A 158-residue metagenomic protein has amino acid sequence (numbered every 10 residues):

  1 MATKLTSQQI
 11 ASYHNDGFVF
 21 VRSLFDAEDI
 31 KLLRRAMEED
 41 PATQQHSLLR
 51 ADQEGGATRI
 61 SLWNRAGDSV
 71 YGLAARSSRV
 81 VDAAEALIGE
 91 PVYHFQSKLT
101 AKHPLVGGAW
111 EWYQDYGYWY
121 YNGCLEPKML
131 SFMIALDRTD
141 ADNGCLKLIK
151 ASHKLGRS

Functional and structural regions predicted by a protein language model:
M1-D16, V21-G123: Non-heme Fe(II)-dependent double-stranded beta-helix
G108-S158: Catalytic core of non-heme Fe(II) oxygenases with the double-stranded beta-helix
